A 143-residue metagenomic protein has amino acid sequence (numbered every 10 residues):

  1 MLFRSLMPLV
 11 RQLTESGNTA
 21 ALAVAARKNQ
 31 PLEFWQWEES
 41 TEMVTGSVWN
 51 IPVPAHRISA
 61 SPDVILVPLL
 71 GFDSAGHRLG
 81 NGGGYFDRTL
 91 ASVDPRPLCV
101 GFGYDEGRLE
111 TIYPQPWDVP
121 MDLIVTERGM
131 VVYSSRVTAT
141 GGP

Functional and structural regions predicted by a protein language model:
M1-F3, L70-S74: Short glycine-rich anion-binding loops that position phosphate/pyrophosphate groups of nucleotides and phosphorylated
M1-S61: N-terminal active-site beta-alpha-beta segment that forms phosphate/nucleotide-binding and substrate-recognition loops
W35, P68-L70: Short, basic/glycine-rich phosphate-binding loops at helix/coil junctions that contact nucleotide phosphates
H56, A60-I65, S74-H77, D87-P143: Surface-exposed, charge/polar-rich loops and edge strands
